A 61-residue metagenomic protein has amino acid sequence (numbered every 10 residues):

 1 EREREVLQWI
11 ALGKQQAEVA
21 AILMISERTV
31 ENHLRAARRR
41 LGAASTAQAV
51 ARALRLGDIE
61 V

Functional and structural regions predicted by a protein language model:
R2-E3: The N-cap/first-turn positions of alpha helices within or immediately adjacent to helix-turn-helix DNA-binding domains
V6-Q8, R38: Short, charged low-complexity intrinsically disordered segments located at boundaries of structured domains
Q8, A21, A51: A cross-family signal for key residues in well-ordered alpha-helices that form functional helical elements
I10-K14, A53: Short helix-to-turn junction characteristic of helix-turn-helix DNA-binding domains, especially the helix
G13-Q48: Recognition helix of helix-turn-helix DNA-binding domains
A51-V61: Intrinsically disordered, low-complexity basic tails/linkers immediately adjacent to helix-turn-helix/homeobox/MYB/SANT
